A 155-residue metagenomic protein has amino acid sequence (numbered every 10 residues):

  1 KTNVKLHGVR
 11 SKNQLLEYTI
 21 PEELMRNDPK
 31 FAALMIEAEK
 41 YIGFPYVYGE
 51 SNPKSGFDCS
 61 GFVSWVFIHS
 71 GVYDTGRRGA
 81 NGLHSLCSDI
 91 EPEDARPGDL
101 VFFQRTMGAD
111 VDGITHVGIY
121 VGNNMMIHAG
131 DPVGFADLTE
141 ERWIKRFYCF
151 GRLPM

Functional and structural regions predicted by a protein language model:
K1-P45, K145-M155: Intrinsically disordered, low-complexity, Pro/Ser/Thr/Asn/Gly/Ala-rich spacer/linker segments adjacent to signal
T2-G8, Y18, A80, S88-P92 (+2 more regions): Aromatic- and glycine-rich peptidoglycan recognition patches
Y41, S85, V133: Residue-level signal for pocket-adjacent positions within structured domains
F44-P97, G108: Catalytic cysteine-centered active-site loop
